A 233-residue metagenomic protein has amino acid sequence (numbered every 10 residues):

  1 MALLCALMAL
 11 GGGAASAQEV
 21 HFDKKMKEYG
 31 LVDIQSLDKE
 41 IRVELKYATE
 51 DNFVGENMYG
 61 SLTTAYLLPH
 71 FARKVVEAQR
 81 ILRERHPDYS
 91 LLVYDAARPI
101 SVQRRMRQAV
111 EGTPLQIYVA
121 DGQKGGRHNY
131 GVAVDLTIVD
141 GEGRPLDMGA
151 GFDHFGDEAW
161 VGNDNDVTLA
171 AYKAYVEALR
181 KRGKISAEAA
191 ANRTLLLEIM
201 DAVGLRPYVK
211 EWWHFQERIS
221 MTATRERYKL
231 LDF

Functional and structural regions predicted by a protein language model:
A2-G11: Bacterial N-terminal signal peptides
A14-A96, M106-K210, R218-F233: Extracytoplasmic cell-surface/polysaccharide-interacting catalytic and binding patches
P99: Segments that shape or occlude catalytic/ligand-binding pockets
Q103: Short, well-ordered surface patches within globular domains
F215: Conserved metal-phosphate-binding beta-hairpin within the catalytic cores of diverse ATP-dependent phosphoryl-transfer
